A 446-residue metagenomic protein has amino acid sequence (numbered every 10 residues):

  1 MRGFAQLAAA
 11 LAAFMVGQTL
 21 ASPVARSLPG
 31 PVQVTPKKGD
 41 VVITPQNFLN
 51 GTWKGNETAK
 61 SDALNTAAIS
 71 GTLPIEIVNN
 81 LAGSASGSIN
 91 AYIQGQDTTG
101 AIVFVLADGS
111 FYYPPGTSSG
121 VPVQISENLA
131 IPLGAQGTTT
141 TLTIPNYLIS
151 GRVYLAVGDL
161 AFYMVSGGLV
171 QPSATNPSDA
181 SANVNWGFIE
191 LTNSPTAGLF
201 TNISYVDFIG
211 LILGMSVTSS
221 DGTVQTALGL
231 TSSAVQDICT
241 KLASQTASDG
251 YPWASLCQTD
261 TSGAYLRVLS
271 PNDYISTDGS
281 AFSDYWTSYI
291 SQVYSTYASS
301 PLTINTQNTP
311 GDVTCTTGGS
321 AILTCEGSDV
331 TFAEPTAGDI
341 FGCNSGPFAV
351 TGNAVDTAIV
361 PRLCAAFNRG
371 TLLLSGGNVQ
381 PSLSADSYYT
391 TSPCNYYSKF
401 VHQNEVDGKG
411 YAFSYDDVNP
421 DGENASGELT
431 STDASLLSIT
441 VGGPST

Functional and structural regions predicted by a protein language model:
M1-T35: Fungal secretory targeting signals
S22-T446: Extracellular low-complexity, O-glycosylation-prone Ser/Thr/Pro/Gly-rich "stalks" and linkers flanking catalytic
